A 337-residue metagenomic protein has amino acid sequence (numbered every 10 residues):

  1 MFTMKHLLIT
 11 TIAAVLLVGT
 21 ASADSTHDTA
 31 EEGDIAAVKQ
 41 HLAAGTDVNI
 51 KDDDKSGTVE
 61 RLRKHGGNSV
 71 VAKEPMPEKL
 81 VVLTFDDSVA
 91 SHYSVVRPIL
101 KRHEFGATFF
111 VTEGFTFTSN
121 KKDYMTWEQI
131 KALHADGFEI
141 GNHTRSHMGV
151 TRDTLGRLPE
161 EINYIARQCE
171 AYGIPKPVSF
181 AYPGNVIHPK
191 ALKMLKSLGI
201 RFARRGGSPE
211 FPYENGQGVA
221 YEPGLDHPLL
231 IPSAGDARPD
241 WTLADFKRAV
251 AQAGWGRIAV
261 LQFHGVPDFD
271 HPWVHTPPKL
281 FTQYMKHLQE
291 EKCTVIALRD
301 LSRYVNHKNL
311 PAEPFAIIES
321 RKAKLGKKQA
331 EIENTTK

Functional and structural regions predicted by a protein language model:
I9-V18: Bacterial N-terminal signal peptides
S22-D28, L42, K51-T58: Ankyrin-repeat boundary/"N-cap" motif
D34-A43: Ankyrin repeat structural motif
T58-H65: Leucine-rich solenoid repeat scaffolds
G67-V70, F117, E170-Y172, F202-E214 (+2 more regions): C-terminal domain-boundary segment and adjacent tail
L80-V81, K101-R201, G207-P232, G256-D268 (+1 more regions): Metal-dependent polysaccharide deacetylase catalytic core of the NodB/CE4 family, i.e., the active-site-bearing domain
